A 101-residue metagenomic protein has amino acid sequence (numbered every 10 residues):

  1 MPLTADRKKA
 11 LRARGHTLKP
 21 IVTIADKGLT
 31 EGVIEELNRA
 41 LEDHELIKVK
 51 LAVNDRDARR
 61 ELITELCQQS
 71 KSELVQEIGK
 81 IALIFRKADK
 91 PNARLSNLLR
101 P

Functional and structural regions predicted by a protein language model:
M1-P101: Positively charged, polar, low-complexity stretches
